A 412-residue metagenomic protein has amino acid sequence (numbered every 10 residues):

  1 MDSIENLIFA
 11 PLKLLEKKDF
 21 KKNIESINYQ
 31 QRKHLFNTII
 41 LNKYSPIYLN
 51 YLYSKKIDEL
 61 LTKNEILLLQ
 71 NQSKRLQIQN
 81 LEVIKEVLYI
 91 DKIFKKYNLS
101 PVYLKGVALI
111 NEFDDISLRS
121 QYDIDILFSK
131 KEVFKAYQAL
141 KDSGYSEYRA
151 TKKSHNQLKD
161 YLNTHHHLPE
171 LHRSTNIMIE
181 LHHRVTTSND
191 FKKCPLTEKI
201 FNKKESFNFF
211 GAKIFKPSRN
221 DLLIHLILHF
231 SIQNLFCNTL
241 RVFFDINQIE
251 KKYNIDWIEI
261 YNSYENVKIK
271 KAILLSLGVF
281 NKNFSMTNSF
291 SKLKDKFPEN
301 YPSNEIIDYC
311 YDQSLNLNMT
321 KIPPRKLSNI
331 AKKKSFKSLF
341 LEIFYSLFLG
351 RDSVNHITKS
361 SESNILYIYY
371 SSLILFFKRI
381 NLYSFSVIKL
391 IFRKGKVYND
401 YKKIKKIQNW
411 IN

Functional and structural regions predicted by a protein language model:
M1-Y122, F128-N412: Conserved NTP-donor binding/palm subdomain of two-metal-ion nucleotidyltransferases/polymerases, i.e., the charged
